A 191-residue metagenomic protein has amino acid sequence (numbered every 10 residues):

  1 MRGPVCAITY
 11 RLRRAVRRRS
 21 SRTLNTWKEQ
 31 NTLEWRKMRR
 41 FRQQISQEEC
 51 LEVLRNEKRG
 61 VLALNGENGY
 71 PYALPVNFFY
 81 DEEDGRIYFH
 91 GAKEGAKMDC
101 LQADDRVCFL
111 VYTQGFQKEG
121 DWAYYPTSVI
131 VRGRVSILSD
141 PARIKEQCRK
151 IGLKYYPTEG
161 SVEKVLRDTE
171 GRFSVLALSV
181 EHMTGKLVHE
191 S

Functional and structural regions predicted by a protein language model:
R2, R11-R22: Basic polycationic patches enriched in arginine
W27-N56: Extreme N-terminal tail/first-helix region
E34-F41, F116-S191: Charged, gly/pro-rich active-site loop segments
Q44-I45, N56-V61, T158-S161: Short Pro/Gly-enriched beta-strand edge/turn motifs at strand-loop
E57-K93, F109: Short beta-strand segments
G91-A96, G152: Short, solvent-exposed aromatic-acidic interface loops
K97-W122: Helix-adjacent hinge/juxtasegments
